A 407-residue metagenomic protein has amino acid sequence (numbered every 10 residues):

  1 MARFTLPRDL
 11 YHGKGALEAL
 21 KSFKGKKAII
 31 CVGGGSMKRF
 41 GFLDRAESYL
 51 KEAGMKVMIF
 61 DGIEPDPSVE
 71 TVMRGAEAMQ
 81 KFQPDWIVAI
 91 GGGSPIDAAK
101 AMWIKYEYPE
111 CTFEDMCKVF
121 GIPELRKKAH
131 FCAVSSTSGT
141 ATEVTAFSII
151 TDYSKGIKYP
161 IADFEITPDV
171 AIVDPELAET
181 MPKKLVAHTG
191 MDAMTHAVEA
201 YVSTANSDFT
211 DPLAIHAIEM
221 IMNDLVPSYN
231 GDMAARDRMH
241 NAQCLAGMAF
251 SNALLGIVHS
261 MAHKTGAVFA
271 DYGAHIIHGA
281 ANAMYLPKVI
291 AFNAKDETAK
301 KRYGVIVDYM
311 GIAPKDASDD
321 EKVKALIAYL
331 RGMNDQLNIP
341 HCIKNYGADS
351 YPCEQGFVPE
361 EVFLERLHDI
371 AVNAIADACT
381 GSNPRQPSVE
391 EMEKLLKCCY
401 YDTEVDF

Functional and structural regions predicted by a protein language model:
M1-W86, I343: ATP/NTP phosphate-donor binding region
E70-E176: Glycine/threonine-rich beta-strand-loop-alpha-helix active-site module that forms ligand/phosphate-binding
G139, C244-N282, D377-G381: Glycine-rich phosphate/pyrophosphate-binding beta-alpha loops
F147-A253: Carboxylate- and glycine-rich phosphate/diphosphate-binding segment that chelates Mg2+/Mn2+
T204-L213, S228-R238, A253-V258, I276-G279 (+5 more regions): Flexible, glycine/charged-enriched surface loops at secondary-structure junctions
V268-D271, H275, G279-V362, V405: Gly/Pro-rich interdomain helix-loop hinge
E361-F407: Short, amphipathic C-terminal "tail helix"
